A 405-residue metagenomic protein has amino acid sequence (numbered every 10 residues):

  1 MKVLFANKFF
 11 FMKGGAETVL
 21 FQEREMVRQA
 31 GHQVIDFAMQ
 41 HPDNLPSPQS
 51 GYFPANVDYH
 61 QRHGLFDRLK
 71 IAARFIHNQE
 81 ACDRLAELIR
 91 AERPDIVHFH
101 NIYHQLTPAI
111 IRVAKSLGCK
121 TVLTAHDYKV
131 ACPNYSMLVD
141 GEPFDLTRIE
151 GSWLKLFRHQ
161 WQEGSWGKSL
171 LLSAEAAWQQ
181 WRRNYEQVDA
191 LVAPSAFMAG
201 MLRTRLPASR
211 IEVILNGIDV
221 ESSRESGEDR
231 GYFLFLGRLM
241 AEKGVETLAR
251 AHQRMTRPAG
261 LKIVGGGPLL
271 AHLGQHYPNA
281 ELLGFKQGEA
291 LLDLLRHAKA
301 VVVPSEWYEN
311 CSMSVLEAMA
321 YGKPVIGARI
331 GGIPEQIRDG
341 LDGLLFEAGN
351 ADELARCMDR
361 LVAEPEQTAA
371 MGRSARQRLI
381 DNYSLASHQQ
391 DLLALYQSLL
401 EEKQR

Functional and structural regions predicted by a protein language model:
A6-K13, L20, R24-E92, G267: N-terminal strand-loop element at the rim of the active site of nucleotide-sugar-dependent glycosyltransferases
S116, K129, F144-A190: Membrane-proximal helix-turn-helix segments that form the acceptor-binding/catalytic region of lipid-linked
V192, I218, E225-K243, A249-Q253 (+1 more regions): Conserved donor-binding/catalytic core segment of Leloir-type glycosyltransferases
F197, G217: Carbohydrate-associated surface elements
A271-D293: Nucleotide-activated donor-binding/catalytic signature segment of Leloir-type glycosyltransferases, i.e., the conserved
G284, D339-G340, L344-A351, R360-E366: Conserved acidic donor-binding segment of nucleotide-sugar-dependent glycosyltransferases
R296-N310, K323: Acidic donor-binding loop of glycosyltransferase active sites
V315, I330-G340, L344-L345: Short acidic/histidine- and often glycine-rich active-site loop of Leloir-type glycosyltransferases that engages
